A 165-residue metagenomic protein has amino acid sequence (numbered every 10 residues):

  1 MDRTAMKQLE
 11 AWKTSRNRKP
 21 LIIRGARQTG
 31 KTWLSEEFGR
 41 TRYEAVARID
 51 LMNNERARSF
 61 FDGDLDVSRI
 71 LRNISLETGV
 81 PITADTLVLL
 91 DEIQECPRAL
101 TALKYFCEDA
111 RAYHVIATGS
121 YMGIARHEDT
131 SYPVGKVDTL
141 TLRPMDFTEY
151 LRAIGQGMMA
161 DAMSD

Functional and structural regions predicted by a protein language model:
M1-D165: Phosphate-binding site recognition
